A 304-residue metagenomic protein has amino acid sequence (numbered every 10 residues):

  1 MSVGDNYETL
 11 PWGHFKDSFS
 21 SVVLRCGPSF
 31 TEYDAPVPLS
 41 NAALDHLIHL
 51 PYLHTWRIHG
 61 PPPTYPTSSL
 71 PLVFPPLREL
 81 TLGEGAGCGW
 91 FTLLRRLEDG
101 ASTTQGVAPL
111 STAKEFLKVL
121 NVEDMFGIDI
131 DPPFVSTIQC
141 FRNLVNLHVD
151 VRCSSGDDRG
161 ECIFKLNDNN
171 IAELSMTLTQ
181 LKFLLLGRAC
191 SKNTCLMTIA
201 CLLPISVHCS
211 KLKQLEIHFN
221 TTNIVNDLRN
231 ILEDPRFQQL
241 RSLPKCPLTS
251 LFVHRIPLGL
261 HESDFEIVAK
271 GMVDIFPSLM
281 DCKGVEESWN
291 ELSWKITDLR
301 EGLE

Functional and structural regions predicted by a protein language model:
M1-E304: Leucine-rich repeat
